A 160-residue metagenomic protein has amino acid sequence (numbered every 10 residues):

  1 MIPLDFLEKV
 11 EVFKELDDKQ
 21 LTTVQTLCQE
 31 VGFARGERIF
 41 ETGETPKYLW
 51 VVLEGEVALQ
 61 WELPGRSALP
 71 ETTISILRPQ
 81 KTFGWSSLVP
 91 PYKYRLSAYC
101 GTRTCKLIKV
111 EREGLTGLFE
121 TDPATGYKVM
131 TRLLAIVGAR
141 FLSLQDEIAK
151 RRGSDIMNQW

Functional and structural regions predicted by a protein language model:
M1-E30, A34-R35: Cyclic nucleotide-binding regulatory module and flanking cytosolic helices
D5, F13, L49, I74-S75 (+1 more regions): A residue-level structural signature of the nucleotidyltransferase/glycosyltransferase Rossmann-like core
C28, P46-K47: Short loop/turn microsegments at loop-to-beta-strand junctions
G36, K47-P64, P79-K81: Glycine- and acidic-residue-biased ligand/ion/polar-headgroup-sensing regions
I39-E44: Short phosphate-coordinating micro-motif centered on Lys-Gly-acidic
L63-E71: Short helix-coil transition/hinge motifs at the ends and kinks of transmembrane helices, capturing the brief
T72-M130: Cyclic-nucleotide recognition modules
T125-W160: Polybasic "coupling" helices that flank or enter modular domains
